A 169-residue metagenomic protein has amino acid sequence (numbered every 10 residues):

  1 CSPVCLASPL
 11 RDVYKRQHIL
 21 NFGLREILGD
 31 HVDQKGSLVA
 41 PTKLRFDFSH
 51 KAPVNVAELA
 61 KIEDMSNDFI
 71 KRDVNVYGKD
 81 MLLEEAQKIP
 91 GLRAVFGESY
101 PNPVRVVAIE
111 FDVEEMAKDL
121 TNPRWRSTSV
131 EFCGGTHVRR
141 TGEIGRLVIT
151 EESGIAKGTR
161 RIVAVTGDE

Functional and structural regions predicted by a protein language model:
C1-Y14: Short, small-residue-biased leader/transition segments that mark boundaries at the very start of proteins
R11-E169: A glycine- and charged-residue-rich anion-binding loop/surface
